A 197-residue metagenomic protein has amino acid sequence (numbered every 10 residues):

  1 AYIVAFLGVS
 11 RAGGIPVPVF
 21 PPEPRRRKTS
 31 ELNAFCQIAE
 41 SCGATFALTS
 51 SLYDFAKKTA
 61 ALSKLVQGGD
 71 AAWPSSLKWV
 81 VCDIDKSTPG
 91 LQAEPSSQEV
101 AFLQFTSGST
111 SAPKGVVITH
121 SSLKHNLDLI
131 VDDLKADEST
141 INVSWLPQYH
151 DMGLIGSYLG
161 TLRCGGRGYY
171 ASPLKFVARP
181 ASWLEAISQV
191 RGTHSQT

Functional and structural regions predicted by a protein language model:
V4, R11-S87: Structural core segment of the AMP-binding/adenylate-forming
A5, T119, L154: Motif I (Walker A/P-loop) of helicase-class P-loop NTPases
F6, V116, Y158: Short glycine/serine-rich donor-binding loops of glycosyltransferases
I15, K124-I141, Q148-T193: Conserved AMP-binding/adenylation subdomain of ANL enzymes
P22-R27, L146, S172-L174: Short, flexible loop segments at the rims of nucleotide/cofactor-binding pockets, characterized by
C36, E40, Q92, A181-L184: Short hydrophobic/charged patches on amphipathic alpha-helices used for structural packing and interfaces
F46, T193-H194: Short, Asp-centered acidic motifs that coordinate Mg2+ and/or phosphate in catalytic or ligand-binding sites
L77-F105, S111-A112, S122, N126 (+1 more regions): Conserved pre-ATP/AMP-binding loop-to-beta segment of ANL
